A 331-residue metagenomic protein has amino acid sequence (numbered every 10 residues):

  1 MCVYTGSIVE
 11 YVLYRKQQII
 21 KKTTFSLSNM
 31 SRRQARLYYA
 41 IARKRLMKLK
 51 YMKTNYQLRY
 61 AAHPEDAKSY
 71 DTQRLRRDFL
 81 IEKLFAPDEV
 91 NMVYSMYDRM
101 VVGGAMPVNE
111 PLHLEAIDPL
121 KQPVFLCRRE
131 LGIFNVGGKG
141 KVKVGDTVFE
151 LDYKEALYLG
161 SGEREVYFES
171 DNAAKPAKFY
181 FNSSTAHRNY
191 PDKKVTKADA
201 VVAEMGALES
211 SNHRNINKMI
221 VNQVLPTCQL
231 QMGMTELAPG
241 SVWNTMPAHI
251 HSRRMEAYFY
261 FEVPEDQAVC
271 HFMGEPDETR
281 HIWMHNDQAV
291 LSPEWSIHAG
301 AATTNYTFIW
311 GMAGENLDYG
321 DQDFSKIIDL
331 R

Functional and structural regions predicted by a protein language model:
K16-T23, K44: Polybasic, lysine-rich low-complexity intrinsically disordered segments
Y51-Q122, E130-L131: Hydrophobic, proline/glycine-rich low-complexity stretches
D88-P119, H213-E256: A short glycine-rich, His/Asp/Glu-containing loop-to-beta-strand
Y97-E110, K121-G145, A248, S252-N286: Glycine- and acidic-residue-biased ligand/ion/polar-headgroup-sensing regions
G137-T185: Acidic, low-complexity central loop/insert segments
D152-S170, W283-T304: Conserved metal-binding segment of the jelly-roll/cupin
A173-R214, I309-R331: Double-stranded beta-helix
